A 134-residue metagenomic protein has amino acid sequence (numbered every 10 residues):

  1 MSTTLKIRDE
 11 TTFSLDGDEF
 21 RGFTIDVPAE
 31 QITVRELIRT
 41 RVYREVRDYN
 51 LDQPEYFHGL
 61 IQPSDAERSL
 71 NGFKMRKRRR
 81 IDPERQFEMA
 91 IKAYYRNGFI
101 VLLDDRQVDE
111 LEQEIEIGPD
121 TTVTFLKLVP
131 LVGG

Functional and structural regions predicted by a protein language model:
M1-G134: Ubiquitin-like/PB1-type beta-grasp interaction modules and other compact soluble beta-rich domains
